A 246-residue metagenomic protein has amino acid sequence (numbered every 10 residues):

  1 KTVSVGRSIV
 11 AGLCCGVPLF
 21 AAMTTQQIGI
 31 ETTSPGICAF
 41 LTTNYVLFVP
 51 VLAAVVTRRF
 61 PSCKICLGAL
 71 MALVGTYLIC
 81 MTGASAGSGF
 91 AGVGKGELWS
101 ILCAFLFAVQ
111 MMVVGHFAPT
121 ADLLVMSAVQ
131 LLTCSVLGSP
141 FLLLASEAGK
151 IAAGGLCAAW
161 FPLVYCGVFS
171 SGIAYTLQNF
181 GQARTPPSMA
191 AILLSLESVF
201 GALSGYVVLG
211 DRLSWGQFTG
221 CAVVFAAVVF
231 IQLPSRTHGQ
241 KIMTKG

Functional and structural regions predicted by a protein language model:
K1, Y45-L67, V199-T219: C-terminal transmembrane-helix exit sites in multi-pass transporters
K1-C14, T32, T57-L70, G83-K95 (+4 more regions): Membrane-interface interhelical linkers
V10-T32, V51-L52, Y77-L78, L98-V113 (+5 more regions): Hydrophobic alpha-helical transmembrane segments of multi-pass membrane transport proteins, especially secondary
I28, S34-I37, V109-C134: Juxtamembrane helix-loop-helix junctions in multi-pass membrane proteins
I37-F40, C63-C66, V125-V129, S188-I192 (+1 more regions): Signature of the 12-TM Major Facilitator Superfamily
N44, F48, A53, K64-M71 (+2 more regions): Hydrophobic, well-ordered secondary-structure segments
Y45, M71, Q130-C134, E197 (+1 more regions): Transmembrane alpha-helical core residues of multi-pass small-molecule transporters, especially secondary transporters
P61-G83, A104, G216-S235: Hydrophobic transmembrane alpha-helices of multi-pass small-molecule transport proteins
